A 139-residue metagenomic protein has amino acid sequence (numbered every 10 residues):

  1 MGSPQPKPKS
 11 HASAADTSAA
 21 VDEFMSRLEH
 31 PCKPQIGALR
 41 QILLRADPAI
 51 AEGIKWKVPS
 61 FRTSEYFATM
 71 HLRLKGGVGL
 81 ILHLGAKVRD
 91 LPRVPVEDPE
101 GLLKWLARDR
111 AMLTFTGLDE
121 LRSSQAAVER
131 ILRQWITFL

Functional and structural regions predicted by a protein language model:
M1-L139: Charge-dense, helix-prone N-terminal extensions
